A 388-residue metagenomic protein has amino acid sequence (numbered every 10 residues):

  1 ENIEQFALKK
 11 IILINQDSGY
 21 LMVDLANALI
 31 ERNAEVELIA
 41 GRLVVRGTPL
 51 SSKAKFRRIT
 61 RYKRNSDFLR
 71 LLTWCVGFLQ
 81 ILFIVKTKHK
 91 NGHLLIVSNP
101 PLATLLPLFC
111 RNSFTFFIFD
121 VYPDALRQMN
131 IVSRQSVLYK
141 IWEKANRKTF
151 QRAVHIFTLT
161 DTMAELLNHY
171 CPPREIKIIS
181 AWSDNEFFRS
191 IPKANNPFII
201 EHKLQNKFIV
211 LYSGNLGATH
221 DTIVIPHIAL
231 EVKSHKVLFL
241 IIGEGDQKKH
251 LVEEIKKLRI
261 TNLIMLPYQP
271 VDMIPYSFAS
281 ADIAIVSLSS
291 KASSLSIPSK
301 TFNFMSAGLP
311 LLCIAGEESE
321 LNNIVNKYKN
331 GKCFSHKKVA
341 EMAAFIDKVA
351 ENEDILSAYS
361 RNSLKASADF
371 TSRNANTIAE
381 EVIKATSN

Functional and structural regions predicted by a protein language model:
E1-S51, A229: N-terminal subdomain of nucleotide-sugar transferases
Y20-M22, W74-L82, K86, G92-A125: An aromatic- and histidine-rich active-site surface loop
T104-L105, F109, S136-T158: Membrane-proximal helix-turn-helix segments that form the acceptor-binding/catalytic region of lipid-linked
T162, I179-W182: Carbohydrate-associated surface elements
N168, R174, S183-I200, D221: Acidic anion/phosphate-binding donor-loop and adjacent secondary structure in glycosyltransferase catalytic cores
K203-H220, I225-A229, L240, S360: Conserved donor-binding/catalytic core segment of Leloir-type glycosyltransferases
H220, Y268-S277, A284-M305, P310-N323: Nucleotide-sugar-dependent
S234-K236, I242-G243, K249-P275: Nucleotide-activated donor-binding/catalytic signature segment of Leloir-type glycosyltransferases, i.e., the conserved
